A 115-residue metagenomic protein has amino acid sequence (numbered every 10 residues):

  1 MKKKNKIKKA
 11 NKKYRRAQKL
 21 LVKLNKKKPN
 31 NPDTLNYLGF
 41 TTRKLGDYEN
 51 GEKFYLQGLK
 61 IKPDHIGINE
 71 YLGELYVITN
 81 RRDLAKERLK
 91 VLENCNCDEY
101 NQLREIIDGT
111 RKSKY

Functional and structural regions predicted by a protein language model:
A10, K44, I78-T79, G109-S113: Register position in tetratricopeptide repeats
K27, I61, L92-C95: Structural marker of alpha-solenoid helical repeat scaffolds
N31, H65, C97-Y100: Residue-level recognition of tetratricopeptide repeat
K86-Y115: Terminal, low-structured helical/coil segments at or just beyond the last alpha-helical repeat
